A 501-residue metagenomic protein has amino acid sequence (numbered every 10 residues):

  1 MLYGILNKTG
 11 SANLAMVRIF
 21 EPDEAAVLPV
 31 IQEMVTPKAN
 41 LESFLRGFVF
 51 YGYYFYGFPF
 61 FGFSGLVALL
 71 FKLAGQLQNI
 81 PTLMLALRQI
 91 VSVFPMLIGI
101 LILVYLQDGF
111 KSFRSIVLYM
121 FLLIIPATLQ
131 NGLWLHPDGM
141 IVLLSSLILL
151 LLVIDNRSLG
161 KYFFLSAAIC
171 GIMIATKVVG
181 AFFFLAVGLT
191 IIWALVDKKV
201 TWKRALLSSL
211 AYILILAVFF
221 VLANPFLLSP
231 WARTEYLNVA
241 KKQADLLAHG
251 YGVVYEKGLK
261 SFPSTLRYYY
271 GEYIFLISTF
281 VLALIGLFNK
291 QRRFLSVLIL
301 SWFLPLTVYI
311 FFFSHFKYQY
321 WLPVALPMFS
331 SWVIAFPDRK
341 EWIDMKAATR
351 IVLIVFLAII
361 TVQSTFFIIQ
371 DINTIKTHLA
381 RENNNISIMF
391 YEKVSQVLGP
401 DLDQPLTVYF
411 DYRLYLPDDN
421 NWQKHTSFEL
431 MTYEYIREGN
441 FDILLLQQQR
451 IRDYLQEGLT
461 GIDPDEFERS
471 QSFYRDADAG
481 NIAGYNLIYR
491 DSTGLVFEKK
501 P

Functional and structural regions predicted by a protein language model:
I5-F55, P59, L69-G75: Extracytosolic helix-loop segments that constitute the early lumenal/periplasmic catalytic or substrate-binding loops
L97-L106, K198, R267-S296, L300 (+1 more regions): Hydrophobic, aromatic-rich transmembrane alpha-helices and their immediate juxtamembrane boundary segments
Q107-F113, I148-F163, M173, L287-R292 (+1 more regions): Membrane-interface transmembrane helices that cradle and orient dolichyl/undecaprenyl
I116-L123, L165-A168, I213-L214, S278-L282 (+2 more regions): Transmembrane alpha-helix segments characteristic of polytopic inner-membrane glycan-assembly/cell-envelope
A127-I141, K317-Y318: Short acidic/glycine- and proline-prone juxtamembrane loop motifs at membrane-interface regions of multi-pass membrane
K161, A168, L189, I213-L214 (+2 more regions): Signature aromatic-anchored transmembrane alpha helix within multi-pass, membrane-resident enzymes that catalyze glycan
S208-D245, V362-F367: Membrane-lumen/periplasm interface segments of specific transmembrane helices in polyprenyl phosphate-linked
L357-L414: Membrane-embedded, lumen/periplasm-facing catalytic core of multi-pass transferases that use lipid-linked donors
